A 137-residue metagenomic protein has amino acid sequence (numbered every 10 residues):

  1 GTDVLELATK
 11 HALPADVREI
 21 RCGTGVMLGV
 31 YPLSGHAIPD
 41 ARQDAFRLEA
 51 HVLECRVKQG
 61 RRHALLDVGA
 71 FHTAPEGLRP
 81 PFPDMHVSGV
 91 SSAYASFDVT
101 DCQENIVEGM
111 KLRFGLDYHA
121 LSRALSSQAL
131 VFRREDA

Functional and structural regions predicted by a protein language model:
G1-A137: Active-site anion/phosphate-binding pocket segments in diverse small-molecule metabolic enzymes
